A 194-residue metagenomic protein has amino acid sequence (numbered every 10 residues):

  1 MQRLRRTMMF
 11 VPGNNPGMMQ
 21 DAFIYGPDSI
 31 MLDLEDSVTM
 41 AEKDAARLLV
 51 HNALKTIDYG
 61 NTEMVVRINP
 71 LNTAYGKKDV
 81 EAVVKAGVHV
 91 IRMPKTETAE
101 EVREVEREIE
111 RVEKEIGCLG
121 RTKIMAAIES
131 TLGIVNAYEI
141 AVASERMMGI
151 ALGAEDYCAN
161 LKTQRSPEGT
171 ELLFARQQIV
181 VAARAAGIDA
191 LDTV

Functional and structural regions predicted by a protein language model:
M1-V194: Expand to "…catalyze enediolate/carbanion chemistry for C-C bond making/breaking, isomerization, decarboxylation
